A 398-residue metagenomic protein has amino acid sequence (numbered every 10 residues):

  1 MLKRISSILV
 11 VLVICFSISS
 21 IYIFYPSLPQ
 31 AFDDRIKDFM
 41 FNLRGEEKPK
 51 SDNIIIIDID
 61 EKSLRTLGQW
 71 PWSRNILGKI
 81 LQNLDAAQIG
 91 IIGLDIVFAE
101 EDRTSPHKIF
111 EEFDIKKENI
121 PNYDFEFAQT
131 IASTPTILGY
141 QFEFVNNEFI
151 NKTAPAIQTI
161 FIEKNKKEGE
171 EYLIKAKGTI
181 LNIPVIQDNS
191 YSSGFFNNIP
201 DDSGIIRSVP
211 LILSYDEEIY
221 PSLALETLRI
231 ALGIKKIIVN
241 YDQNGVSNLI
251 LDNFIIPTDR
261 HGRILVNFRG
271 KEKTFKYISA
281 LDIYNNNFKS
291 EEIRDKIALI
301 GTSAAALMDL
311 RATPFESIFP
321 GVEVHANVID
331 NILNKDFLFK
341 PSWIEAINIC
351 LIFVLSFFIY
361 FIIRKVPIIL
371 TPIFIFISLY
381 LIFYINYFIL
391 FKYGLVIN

Functional and structural regions predicted by a protein language model:
L2-F254, I293-I369, F374, S378: Non-transmembrane functional regions of envelope-associated proteins
W72, F275-I278, F288: Short coil/turn linker and secondary-structure boundary residues
A224, K276-L281, N398: Helix N-cap / beta->alpha transition motif
T258-S279: Active-site Gly/Thr loop motif
D282-I283, N331: Hydrophobic side-chain positions on well-ordered alpha-helices, corresponding to helix-helix packing/interface faces
I283-S290: Surface-exposed ligand/attachment interfaces on beta-rich extracellular proteins
I377, I382-N398: Alpha-helical transmembrane segments and their interfaces in multipass membrane proteins
